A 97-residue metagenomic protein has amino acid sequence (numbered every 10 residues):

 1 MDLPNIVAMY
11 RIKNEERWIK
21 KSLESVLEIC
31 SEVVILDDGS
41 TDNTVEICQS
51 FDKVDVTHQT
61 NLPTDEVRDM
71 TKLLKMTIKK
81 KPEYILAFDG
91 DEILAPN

Functional and structural regions predicted by a protein language model:
N5-V7: Cell-envelope/extracellular polymer assembly enzymes that use nucleotide-activated donors
I12-I29: Short, well-formed alpha-helical segments that are part of the catalytic scaffolds of diverse glycosyltransferases
V26, S31-G39, Q59, G90: Short beta-strand/loop segment that forms part of the nucleotide-sugar
D37-I47, P63: A conserved acidic beta->alpha catalytic loop
Q49-V54: Short, conserved SAM-binding/catalytic segment of Class I S-adenosyl-L-methionine-dependent methyltransferases
N61-M70: A short, glycine-/small-residue-rich helix N-cap motif at loop->alpha-helix starts within glycosyltransferase
T71-Y84: Active-site nucleotide-sugar/metal-binding loop of Leloir-type enzymes
P82-A95: Short beta-strand-to-loop acidic/aromatic patch adjacent to the donor-nucleotide binding site
